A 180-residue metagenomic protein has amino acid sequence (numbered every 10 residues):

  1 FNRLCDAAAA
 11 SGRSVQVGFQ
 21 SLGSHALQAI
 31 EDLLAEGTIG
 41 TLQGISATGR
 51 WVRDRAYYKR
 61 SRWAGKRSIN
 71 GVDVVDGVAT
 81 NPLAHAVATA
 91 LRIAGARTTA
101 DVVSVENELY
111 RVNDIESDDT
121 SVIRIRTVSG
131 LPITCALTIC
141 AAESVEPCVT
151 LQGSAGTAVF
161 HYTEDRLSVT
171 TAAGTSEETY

Functional and structural regions predicted by a protein language model:
F1, F19, F160-Y162: Phenylalanine-focused residue identity feature
F1-R13: Rossmann-fold NAD(P)-binding glycine/threonine-rich loop
R3-D6, S176-Y180: Short, intrinsically disordered, charge-balanced linker/junction segments flanking boundaries in proteins
S11-Q16, S21-E106, R111-D114: Predominantly a Rossmann-like dinucleotide-binding segment in NAD(P)-dependent oxidoreductases
V75, N81-T179: Contiguous beta-strand/loop segments that form the cofactor/metal-binding neighborhood of enzyme cores
